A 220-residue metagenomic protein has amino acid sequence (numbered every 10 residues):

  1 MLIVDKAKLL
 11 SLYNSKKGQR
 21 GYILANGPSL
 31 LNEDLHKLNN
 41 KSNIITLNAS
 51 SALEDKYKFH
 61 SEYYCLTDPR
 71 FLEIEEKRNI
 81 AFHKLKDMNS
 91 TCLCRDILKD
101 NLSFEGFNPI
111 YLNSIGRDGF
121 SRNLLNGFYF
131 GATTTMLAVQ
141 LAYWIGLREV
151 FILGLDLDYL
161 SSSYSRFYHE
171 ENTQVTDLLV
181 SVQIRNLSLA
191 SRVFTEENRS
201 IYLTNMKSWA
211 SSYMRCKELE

Functional and structural regions predicted by a protein language model:
M1-E220: Metal-ion/cofactor- or nucleotide/acyl-coenzyme-handling active-site neighborhoods
